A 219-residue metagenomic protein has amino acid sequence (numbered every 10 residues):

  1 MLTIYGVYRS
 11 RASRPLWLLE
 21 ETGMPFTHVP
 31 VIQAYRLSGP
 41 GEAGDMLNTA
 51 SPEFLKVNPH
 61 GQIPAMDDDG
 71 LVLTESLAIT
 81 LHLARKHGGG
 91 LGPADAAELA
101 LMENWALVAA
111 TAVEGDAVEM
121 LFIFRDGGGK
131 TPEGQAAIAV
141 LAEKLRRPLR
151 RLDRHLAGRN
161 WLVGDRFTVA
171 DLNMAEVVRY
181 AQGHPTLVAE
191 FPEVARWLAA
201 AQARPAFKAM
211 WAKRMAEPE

Functional and structural regions predicted by a protein language model:
M1-A139: GST-like domain detector, emphasizing the conserved glutathione-binding G-site in the N-terminal thioredoxin-like
I32, V169, R214: Short, solvent-exposed turn/loop segments enriched in Gly/Ser/Thr/Pro and often Arg
K56, A203, A212: Phosphate-coordinating loops and pocket residues in cytosolic domains that bind phosphorylated ligands
A78, E193, A206: Residue-level recognition of oxygen-bearing side chains
A84, V177-V178, W211: Active-site-flanking alpha-helical
A97, W105-A203: GST-like fold's C-terminal all-alpha helical module
A212-E219: Terminal-tail/helix-coil boundary detector
